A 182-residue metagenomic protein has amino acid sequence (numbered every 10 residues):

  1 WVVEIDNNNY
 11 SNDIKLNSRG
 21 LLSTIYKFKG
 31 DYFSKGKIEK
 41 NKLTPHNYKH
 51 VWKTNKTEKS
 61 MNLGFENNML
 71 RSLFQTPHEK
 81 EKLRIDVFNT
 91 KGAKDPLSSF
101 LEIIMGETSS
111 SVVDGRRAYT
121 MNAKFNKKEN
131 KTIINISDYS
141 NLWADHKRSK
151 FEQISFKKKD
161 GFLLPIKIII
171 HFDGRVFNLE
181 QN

Functional and structural regions predicted by a protein language model:
W1-F65, G106-N182: Acidic, serine/threonine-rich low-complexity disordered tracts
P45-S98: Surface-exposed, polar helix/loop patches in the mature regions of secreted/periplasmic/lumenal proteins that form
T90-V112: A contiguous pocket-lining binding segment that forms or flanks enzyme active sites
